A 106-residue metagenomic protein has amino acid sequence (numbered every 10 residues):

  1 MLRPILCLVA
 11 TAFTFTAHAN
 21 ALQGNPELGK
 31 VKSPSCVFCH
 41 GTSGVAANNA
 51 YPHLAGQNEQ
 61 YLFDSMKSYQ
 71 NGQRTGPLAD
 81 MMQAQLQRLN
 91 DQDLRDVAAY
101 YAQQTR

Functional and structural regions predicted by a protein language model:
P4-F13: Sec-dependent N-terminal signal peptides
T14-S33, A47-A50: Electrostatic cytochrome c docking/interface patches
E27-V37, A55-D64: Sequence context surrounding c-type heme c attachment/ligation sites in exported
C36-T42, V97: The canonical Cys-X-X-Cys-His
A47-A55, Q70-T105: Axial heme c-ligation environment in periplasmic c-type cytochrome domains
Y61, S65-S68, V97: General detector of folded, globular domains
